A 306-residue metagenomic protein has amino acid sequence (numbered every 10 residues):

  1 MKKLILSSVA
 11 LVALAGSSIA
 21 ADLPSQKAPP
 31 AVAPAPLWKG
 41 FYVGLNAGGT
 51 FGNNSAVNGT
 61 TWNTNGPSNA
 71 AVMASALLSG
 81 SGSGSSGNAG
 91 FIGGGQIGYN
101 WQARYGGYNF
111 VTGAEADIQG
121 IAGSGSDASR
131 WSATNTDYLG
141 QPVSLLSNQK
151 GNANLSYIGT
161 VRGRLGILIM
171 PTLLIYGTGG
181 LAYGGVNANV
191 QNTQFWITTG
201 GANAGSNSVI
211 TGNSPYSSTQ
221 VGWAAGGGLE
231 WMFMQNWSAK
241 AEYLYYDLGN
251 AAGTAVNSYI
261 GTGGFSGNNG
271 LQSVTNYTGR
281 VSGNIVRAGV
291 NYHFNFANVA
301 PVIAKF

Functional and structural regions predicted by a protein language model:
K2-F306: Gram-negative outer-membrane beta-barrel domains
